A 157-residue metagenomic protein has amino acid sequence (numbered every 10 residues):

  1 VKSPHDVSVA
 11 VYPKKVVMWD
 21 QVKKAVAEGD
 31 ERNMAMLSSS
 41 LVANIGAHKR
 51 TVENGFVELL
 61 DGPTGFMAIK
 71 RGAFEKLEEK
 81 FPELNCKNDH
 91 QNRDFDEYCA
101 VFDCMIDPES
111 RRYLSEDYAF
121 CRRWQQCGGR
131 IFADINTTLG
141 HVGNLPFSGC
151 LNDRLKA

Functional and structural regions predicted by a protein language model:
V1-M105: Conserved catalytic core of nucleotide-sugar-dependent glycosyltransferases
K76-A157: C-terminal catalytic/acceptor-binding lobe
